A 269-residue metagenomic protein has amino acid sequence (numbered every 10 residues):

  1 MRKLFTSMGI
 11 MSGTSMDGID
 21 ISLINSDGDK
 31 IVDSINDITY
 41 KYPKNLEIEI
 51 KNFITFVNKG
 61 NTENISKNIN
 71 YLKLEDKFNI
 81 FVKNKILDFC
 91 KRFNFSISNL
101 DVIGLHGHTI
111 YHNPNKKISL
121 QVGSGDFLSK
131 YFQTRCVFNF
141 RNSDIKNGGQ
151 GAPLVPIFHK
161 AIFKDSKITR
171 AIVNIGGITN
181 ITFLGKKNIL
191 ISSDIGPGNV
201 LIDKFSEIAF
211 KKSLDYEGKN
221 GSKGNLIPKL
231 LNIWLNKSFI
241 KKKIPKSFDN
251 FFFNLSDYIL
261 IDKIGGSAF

Functional and structural regions predicted by a protein language model:
M1-F5, K30, K91-R92, S98-N99: Short, Lys/Arg-enriched, disordered terminal segments
R2-T6, P114-S119, K130, T134-S213: Phosphate-binding/catalytic loop of phosphoryl-transfer enzymes
K3-L4, G18-E47, N188-F269: Conserved ATP-utilizing enzyme core subdomain
M8, S22-I24, T182: Conserved hydrophobic/aromatic positions in well-ordered beta-strands
N25-V82, F93: Glycine-rich nucleotide/cofactor/substrate-binding loop typically near the N-terminus or early in the first domain
N61-G125: Short beta-strand-loop/turn "lid" adjacent to the catalytic site in phosphate-handling enzymes
N84, D88, F127, I157-A161 (+3 more regions): Alpha-helical scaffold segments in soluble metabolic enzymes
